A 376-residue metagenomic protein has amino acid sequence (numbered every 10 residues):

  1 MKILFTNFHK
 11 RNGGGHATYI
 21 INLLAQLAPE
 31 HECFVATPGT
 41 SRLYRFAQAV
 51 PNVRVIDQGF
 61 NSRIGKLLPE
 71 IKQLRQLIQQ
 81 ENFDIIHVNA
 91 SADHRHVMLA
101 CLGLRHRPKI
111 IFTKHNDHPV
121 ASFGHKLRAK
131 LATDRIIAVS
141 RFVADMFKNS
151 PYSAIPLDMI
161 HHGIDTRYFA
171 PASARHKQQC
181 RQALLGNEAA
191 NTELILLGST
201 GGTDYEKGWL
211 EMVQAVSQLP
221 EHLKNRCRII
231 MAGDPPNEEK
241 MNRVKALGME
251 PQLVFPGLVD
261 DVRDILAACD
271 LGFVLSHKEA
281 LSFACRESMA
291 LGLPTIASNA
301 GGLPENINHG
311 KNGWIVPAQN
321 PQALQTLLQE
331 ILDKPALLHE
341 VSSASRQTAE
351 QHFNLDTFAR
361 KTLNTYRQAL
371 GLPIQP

Functional and structural regions predicted by a protein language model:
L4-T6, A189-K207, V213-V216: Conserved donor-binding/catalytic core segment of Leloir-type glycosyltransferases
F5-K66, P156-L157, P235-N237: N-terminal strand-loop element at the rim of the active site of nucleotide-sugar-dependent glycosyltransferases
A36, P294-A297, I307: Short hydrophobic beta-strand element within catalytic cores of glycosyltransferases and related nucleotide-activated
V88-H94, D117: Short His-centered aromatic/hydrophobic patch
I110-R141, Y152: A conserved, positively charged/aromatic
F142, G163: Carbohydrate-associated surface elements
L258, H277: Aromatic "clamp/platform" in nucleotide-sugar-dependent glycosyltransferases that forms part of the donor/acceptor
H309-G310, W314-P321, E330-P335: Conserved acidic donor-binding segment of nucleotide-sugar-dependent glycosyltransferases
